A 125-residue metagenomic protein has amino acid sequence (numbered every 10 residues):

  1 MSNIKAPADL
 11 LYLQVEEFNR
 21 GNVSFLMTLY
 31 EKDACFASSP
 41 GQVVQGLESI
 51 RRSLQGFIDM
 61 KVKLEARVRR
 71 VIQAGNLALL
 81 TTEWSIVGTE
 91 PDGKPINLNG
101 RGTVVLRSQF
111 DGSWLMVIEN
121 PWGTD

Functional and structural regions predicted by a protein language model:
M1-F25, C35-D125: A beta-strand edge to alpha-helix "cap/lid" segment located at domain peripheries
K32: Short glycine-dipeptide loop
